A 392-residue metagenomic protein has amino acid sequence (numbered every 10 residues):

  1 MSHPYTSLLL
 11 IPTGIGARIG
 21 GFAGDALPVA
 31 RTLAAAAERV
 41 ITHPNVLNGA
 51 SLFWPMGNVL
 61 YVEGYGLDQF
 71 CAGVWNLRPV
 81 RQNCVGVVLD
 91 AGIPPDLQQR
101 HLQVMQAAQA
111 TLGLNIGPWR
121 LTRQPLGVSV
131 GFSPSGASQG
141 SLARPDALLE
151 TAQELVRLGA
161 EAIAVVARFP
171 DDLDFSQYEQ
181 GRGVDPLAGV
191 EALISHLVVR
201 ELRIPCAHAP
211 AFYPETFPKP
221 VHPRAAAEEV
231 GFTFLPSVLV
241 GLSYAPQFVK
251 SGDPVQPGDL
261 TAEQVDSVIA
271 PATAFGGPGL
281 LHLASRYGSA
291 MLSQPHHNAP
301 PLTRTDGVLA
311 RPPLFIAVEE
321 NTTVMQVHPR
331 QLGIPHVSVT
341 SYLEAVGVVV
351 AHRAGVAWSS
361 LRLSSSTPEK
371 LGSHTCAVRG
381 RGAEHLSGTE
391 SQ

Functional and structural regions predicted by a protein language model:
M1-V165, D171-Q177, V184, A188: Metallocofactor- and cofactor-centric catalytic cores in central/energy metabolism, strongly enriched
G24-T32, G57-V59, L102-Q106, L283-A290 (+2 more regions): Short, solvent-exposed amphipathic alpha-helical segments in soluble enzyme and RNA/protein-processing domains
A36-A37, D68-A72, G113-N115, E191-L193 (+3 more regions): Short, surface-exposed, polar/charged, turn-prone segments marking secondary-structure boundaries
E38-G49, V74-R81, R120-L126, L197-I204 (+3 more regions): Low-complexity, flexible helical/coil segments
I41-N48, N115-L126, Q294-H296, P313-Q326 (+1 more regions): A generic structural motif
G57-Y65, V221-V240, L332-Y342: Acidic, Ser/Thr-rich peripheral helices and adjacent loops at domain boundaries
P125-A290, H297-L309, L314-V318: Long alpha-helical, hydrophobic tracts
P214-E215, S237-V265, P271-R286, A310-Q392: C-terminal functional extensions of proteins
